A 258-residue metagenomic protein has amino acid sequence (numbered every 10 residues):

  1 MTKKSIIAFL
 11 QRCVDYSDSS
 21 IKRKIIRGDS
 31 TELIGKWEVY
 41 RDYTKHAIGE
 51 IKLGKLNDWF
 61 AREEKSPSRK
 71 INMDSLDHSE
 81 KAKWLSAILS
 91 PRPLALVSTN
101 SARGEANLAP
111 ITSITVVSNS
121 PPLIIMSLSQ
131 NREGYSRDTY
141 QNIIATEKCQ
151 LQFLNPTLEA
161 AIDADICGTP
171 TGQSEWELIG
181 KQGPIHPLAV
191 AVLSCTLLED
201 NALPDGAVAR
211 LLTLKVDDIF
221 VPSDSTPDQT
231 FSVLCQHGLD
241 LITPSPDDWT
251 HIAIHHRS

Functional and structural regions predicted by a protein language model:
M1-S258: Basic, polyanion-binding surface patches
